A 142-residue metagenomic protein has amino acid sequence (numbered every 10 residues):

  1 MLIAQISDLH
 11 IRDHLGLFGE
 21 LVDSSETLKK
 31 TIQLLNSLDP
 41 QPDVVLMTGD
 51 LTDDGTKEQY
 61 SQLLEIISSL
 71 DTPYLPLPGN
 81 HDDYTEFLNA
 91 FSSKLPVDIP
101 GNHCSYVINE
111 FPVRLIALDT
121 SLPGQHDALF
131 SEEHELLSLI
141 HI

Functional and structural regions predicted by a protein language model:
M1-Q62, H141: N-terminal active-site segment of His-dependent metallophosphoesterases
K57-L137: Extended active-site neighborhood of metal-dependent phosphoesterases/phosphodiesterases
